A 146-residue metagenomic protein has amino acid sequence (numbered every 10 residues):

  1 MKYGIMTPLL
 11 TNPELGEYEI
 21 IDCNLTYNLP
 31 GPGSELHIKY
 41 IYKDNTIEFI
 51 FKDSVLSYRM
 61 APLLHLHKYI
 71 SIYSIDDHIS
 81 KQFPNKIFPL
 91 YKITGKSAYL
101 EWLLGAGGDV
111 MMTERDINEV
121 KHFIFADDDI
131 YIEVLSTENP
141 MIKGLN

Functional and structural regions predicted by a protein language model:
M1-N146: Surface-exposed, interaction-prone regions used to assemble/regulate multi-protein complexes
